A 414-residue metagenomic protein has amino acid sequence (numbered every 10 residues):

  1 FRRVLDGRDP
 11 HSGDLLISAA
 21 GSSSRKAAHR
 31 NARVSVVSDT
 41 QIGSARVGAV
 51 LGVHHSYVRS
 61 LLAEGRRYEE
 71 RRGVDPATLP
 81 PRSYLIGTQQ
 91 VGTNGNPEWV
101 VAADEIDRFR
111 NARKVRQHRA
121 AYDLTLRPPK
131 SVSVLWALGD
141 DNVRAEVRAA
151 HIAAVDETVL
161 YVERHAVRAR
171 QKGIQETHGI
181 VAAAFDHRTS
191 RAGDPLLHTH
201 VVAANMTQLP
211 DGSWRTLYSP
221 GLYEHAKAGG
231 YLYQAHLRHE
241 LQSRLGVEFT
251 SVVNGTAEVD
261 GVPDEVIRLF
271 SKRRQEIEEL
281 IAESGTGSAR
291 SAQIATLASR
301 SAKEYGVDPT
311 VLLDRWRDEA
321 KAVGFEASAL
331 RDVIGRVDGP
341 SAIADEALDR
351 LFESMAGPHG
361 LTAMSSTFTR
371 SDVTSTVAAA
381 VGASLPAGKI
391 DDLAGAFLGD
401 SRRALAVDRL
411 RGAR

Functional and structural regions predicted by a protein language model:
F1-G52, S56-R59, A63, D75-R82 (+6 more regions): Intrinsically disordered, flexible peripheral segments
G65-E69, A396-L405: Short, basic alpha-helical nucleic acid-contact segments in DNA-binding proteins and DNA transaction factors
E69-G73, S83, A103: N-terminal intrinsically disordered, low-complexity, charge-rich
E70-G73, V381-I390: Short, positively charged loop/turn segments that connect secondary-structure elements
N96-A102: Minor-groove-contacting beta-hairpin "wing" of winged helix-turn-helix DNA-binding domains
